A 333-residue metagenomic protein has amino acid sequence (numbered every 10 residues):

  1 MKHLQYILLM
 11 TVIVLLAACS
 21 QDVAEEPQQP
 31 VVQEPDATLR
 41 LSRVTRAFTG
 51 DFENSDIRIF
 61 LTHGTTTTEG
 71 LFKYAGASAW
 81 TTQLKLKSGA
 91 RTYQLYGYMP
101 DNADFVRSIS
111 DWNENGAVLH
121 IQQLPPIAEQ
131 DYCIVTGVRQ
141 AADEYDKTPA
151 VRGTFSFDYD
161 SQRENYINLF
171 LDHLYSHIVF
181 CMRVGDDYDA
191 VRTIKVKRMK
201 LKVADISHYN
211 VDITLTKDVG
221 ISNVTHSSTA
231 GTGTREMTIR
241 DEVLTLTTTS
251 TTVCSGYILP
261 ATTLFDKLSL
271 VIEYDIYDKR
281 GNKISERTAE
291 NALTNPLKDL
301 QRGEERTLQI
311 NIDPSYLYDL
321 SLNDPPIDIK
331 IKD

Functional and structural regions predicted by a protein language model:
M1-L8: Bacterial N-terminal signal peptides that target proteins for export
L15-A18: C-terminal motif of bacterial Sec signal peptides marking the signal peptidase cleavage site
V23-T193, E242-T248, Q301-E304, P314 (+1 more regions): Short, low-hydrophobicity acidic/polar segments
G64-K73, S207-D212, K279-A292: Surface-exposed loop/edge segments in extracytoplasmic proteins
A79-K87, T251-T262, Q309: Exposed aromatic-hydrophobic patches
A90-V106, L264-N282: A short, solvent-exposed beta-strand micro-motif common in secreted/extracellular proteins
F170-H173, H177-S255: Short helix-loop boundary/capping segments
V271, D275-D333: Hydrophilic extracytoplasmic domains
